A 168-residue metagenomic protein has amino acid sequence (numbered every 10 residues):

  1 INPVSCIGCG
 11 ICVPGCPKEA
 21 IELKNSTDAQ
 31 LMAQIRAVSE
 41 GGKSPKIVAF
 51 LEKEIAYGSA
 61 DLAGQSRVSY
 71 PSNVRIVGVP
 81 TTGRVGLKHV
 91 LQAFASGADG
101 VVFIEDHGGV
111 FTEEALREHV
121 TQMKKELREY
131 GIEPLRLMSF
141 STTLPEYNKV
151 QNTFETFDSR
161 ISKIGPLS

Functional and structural regions predicted by a protein language model:
I1-I7, I11-Q30: Iron-sulfur cluster-binding cysteine motifs and their immediate structural context in ferredoxin-like electron-transfer
P3-V4, L51-I55, V79-T81, D106: Fold-independent oxyanion-binding glycine-rich loops and adjacent beta-strand/coil segments at enzyme active sites
E22-I55: A short, flexible N-terminal coil/short beta segment enriched in small residues
I55-D61, F111-T112: Short, charged/polar "capping" segments at the starts of alpha-helices and the immediately preceding loops
G58-S66, H89: Short, glycine/acidic-enriched capping/hinge loops at junctions between secondary-structure elements
G64-V77: Short helix-loop-beta junction
G78-N148: Cofactor-cradling patches in redox/metallo enzymes
P134-S168: Divalent-metal-activated hydrolytic enzyme cores
